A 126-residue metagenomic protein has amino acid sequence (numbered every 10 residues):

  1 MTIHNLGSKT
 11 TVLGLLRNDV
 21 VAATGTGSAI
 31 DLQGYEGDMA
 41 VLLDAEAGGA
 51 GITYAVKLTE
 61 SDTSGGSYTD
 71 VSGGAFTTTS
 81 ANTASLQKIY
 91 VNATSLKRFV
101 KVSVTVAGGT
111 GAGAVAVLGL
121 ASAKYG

Functional and structural regions predicted by a protein language model:
M1-L13, V106-G126: C-terminal interaction-tip segments
H4-K9, V56-S61, S72-G74, Y125: Beta-rich carbohydrate-recognition and catalytic domains
L6, G27-G37, A93-K97: Short, surface-exposed loop and linker segments with low hydrophobicity and enrichment for Pro/Ser/Thr
R17-Q33, E46-D70, T77-S85, T105-A112: Surface-exposed ligand/attachment interfaces on beta-rich extracellular proteins
G37-L43, A93-G111: Noncatalytic modules at the cell exterior or secretory-pathway interfaces, chiefly beta-strand-rich lectin/adhesion
M39-L43, V56, L118-G119: Active-site-adjacent structural patch at catalytic or cofactor/ligand-binding sites
S80-R98: Aromatic- and Gly/Pro-enriched, solvent-exposed loop/edge beta-strand patches characteristic of beta-rich domains
